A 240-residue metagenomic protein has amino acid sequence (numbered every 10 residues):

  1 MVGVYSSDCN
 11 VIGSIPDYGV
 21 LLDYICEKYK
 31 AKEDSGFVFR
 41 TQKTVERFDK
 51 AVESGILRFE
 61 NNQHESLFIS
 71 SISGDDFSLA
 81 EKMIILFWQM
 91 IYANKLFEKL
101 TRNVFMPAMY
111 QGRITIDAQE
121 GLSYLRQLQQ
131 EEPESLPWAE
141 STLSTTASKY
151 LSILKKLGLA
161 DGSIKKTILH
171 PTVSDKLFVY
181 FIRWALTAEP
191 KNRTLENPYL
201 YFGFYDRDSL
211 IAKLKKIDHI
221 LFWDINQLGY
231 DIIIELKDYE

Functional and structural regions predicted by a protein language model:
M1-P107, I116: Eukaryotic partner-binding/assembly regions in large regulatory complexes
K43-F48, L96, E140-K156, G203-K216: Short amphipathic alpha-helical interaction segments
P107, Q127-E131, I153-A160: Amphipathic alpha-helical interaction surfaces
Y110: Acyl-donor binding region in acyl/amide transferases
T115-P133: DNA-recognition alpha helix
E132-T142: Short helix/loop segment immediately N-terminal to the Walker
K155-D231, L236-D238: Accessory, usually C-terminal, subdomains that scaffold auxiliary metal cofactors
